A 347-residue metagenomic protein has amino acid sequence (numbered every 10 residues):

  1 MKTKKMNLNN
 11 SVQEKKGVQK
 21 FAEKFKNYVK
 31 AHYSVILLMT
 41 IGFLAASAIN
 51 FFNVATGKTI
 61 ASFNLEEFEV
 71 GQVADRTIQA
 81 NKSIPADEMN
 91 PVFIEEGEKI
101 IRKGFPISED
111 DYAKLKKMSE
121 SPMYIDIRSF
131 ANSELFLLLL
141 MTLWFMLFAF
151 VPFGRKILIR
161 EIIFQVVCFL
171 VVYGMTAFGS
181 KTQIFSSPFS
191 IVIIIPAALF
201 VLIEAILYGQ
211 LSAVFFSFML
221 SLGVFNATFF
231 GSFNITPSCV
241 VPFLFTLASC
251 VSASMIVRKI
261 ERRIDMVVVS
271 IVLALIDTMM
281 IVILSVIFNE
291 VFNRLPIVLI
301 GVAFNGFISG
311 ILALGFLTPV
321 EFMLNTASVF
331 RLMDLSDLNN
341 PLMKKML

Functional and structural regions predicted by a protein language model:
M1-F164, L295, F316-E321, L347: Membrane-embedded alpha-helical signal segments
K2-V18, K181-I195, S217-F225, V257 (+2 more regions): Juxtamembrane helix-loop transition segments at the membrane interface in multi-pass membrane proteins
G17, M123, I195, L199 (+2 more regions): Juxtamembrane loop-helix boundary motifs flanking transmembrane segments in multi-pass membrane proteins
S83-D87, I107-L115, F185-V192, V214 (+1 more regions): Hydrophobic alpha-helical transmembrane segments
K114-K117, S121-S129, M175-S180, S190 (+2 more regions): Glycine- and small hydrophobic-enriched segments that form the cores of compact globular domains
S129-L138, P188-I195, S238-T246, I271 (+1 more regions): Alpha-helical transmembrane segments of polytopic membrane proteins
L140-R160, F164, F169-I184, V201-V291 (+1 more regions): Short helix-perturbing small/polar motifs within transmembrane alpha-helices
S217-M219, M266-L347: Acidic/His-rich, divalent-metal-binding segments that scaffold phosphate/diphosphate chemistry
